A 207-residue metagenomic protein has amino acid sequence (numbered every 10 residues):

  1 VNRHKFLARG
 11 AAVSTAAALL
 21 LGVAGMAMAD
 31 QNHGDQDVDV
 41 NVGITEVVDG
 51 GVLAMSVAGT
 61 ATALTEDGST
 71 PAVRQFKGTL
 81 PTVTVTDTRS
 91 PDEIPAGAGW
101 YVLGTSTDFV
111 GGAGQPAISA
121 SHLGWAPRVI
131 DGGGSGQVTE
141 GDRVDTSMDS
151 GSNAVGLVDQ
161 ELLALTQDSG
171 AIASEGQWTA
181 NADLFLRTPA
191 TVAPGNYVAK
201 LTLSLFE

Functional and structural regions predicted by a protein language model:
N2-G10, L19-E207: Signature of Gram-negative chaperone-usher
